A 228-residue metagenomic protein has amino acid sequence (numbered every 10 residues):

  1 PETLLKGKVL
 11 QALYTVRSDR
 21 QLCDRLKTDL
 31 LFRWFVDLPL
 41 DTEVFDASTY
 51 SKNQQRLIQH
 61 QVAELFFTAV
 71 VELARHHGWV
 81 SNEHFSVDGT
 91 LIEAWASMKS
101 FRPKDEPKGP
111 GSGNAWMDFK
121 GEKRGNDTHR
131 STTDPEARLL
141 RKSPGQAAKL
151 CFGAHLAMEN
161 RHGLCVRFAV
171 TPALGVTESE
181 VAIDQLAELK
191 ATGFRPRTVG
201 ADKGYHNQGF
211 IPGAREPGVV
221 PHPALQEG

Functional and structural regions predicted by a protein language model:
P1-L5, R20, S48-S51, T68: Non-catalytic, well-ordered alpha-helical scaffold segments
P1-V9, Y14-T15: Basic, short loop/linker segments at the boundary and entry of helix-turn-helix/winged-helix-like folds
V9-A12, L31, Q55: A broad detector of the eukaryotic-type serine/threonine protein kinase catalytic domain
T15-Q21: Alpha-helix boundary/capping segments in eukaryotic regulatory proteins
Q21-W34: DNA-recognition alpha helix
K27, V36-P217, A224-Q226: Polybasic low-complexity intrinsically disordered regions
